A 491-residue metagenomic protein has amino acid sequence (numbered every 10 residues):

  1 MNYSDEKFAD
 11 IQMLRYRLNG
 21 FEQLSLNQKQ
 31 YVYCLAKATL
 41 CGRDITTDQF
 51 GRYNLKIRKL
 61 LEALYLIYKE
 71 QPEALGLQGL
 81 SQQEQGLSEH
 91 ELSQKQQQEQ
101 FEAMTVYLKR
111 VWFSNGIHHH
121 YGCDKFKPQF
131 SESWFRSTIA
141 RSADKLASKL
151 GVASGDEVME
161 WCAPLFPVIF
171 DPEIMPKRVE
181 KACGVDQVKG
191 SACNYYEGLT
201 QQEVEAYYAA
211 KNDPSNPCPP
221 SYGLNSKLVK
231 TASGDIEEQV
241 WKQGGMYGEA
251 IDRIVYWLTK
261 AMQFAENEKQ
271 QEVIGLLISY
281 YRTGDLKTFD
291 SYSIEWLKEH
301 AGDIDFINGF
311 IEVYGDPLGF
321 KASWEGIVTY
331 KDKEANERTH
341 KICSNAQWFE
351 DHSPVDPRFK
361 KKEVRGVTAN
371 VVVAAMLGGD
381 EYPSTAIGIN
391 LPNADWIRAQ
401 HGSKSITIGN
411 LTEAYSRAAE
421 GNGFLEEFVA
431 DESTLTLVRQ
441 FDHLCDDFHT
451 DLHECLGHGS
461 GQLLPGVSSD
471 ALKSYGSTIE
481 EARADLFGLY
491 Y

Functional and structural regions predicted by a protein language model:
N2-L66: N-terminal-proximal low-complexity accessory segments that begin disordered and transition into the first
F8, V32, A419-D431, E454-V467: Active-site-adjacent bridging/hinge elements
S25, N267, S477-Y491: An active-site-proximal "capping" alpha-helix that borders the catalytic cofactor pocket
A63-G76: Post-signal peptide N-terminal segment of secreted/secretory-pathway proteins
Q78, Q82-K95: Intrinsically disordered, low-complexity repeat/linker tracts enriched for polar/charged residues
M104-T436, D442: Contiguous, non-catalytic segments that form substrate-binding/exosite surfaces or channel walls
H443-L456: Short alpha-helix carrying the canonical HExxH Zn2+-binding catalytic motif
G461-A482: Post-HEXXH active-site segment of zinc metalloproteases
